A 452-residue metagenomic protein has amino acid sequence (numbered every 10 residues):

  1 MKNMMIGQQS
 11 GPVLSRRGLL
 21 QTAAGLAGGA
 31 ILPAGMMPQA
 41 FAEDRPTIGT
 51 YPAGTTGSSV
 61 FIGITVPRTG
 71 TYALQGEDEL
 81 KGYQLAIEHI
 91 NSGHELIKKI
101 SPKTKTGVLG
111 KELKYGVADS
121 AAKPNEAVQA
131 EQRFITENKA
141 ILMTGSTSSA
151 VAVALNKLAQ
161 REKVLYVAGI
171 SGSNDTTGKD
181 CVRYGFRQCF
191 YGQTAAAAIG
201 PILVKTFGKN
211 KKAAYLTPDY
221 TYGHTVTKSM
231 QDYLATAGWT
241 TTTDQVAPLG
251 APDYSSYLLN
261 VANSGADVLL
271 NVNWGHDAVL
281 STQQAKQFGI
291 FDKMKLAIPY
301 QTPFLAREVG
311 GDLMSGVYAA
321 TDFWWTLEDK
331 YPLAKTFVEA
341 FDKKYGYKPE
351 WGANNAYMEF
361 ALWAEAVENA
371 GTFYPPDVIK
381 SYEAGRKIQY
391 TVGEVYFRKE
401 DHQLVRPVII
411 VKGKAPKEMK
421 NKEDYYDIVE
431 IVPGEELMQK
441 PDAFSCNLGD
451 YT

Functional and structural regions predicted by a protein language model:
M1-G18, A24-A34, Q39-F41: N-terminal secretory signal peptides
A34-G63: C-terminal segment of N-terminal export signals and the immediately downstream linker at the start of the mature
P46, S315, A384-T452: Solvent-exposed, acidic/polar segments of extracytosolic/periplasmic ligand-binding ectodomains
P46-I48, K81, N125, K139-Q245 (+2 more regions): Extracytoplasmic ligand/sensor domains, especially the bilobed periplasmic-binding protein
S59-G76, L80, A213-L216: Short beta-strand segments enriched in small/hydrophobic residues
K81-Y115: Signal peptide-proximal N-terminal region of secreted/periplasmic/extracellular or secretory-lumen proteins
V117, A121-K139, K205, S255-G265: Short, well-structured alpha-helical segments in soluble
V182, A285-Y357, E368-Y374, I379 (+1 more regions): Extracellular/periplasmic periplasmic-binding protein-like sensory domains
